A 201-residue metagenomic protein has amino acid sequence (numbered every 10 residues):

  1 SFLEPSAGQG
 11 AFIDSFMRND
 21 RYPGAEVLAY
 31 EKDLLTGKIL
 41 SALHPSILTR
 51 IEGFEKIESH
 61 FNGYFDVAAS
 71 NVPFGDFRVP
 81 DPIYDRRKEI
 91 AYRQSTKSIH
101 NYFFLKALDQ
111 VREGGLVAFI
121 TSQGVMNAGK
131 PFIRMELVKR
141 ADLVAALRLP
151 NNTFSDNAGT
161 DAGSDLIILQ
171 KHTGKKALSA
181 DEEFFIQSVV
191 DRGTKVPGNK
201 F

Functional and structural regions predicted by a protein language model:
S1-F77, T121-G124, I167: Conserved S-adenosyl-L-methionine
D20-R21, S46-I47, Y84-K88, R134-L137: Glycine-rich, phosphate-binding/catalytic loops in enzymes
Y30-K32, S95-T153, S164-I168: Conserved Class I SAM-dependent methyltransferase catalytic core
S41, E58-H60, D109, L137 (+1 more regions): A general structural signal for stabilizing positions within well-ordered secondary structure
E55-E58, N152-D156: A short acidic, often aromatic-flanked loop/helix-cap motif at beta-alpha or helix-coil junctions that lines enzyme
P73-Y102: Mobile active-site "lid"/loop adjacent to the S-adenosyl-L-methionine
F74-G75, G124-M126, T153, T173-K175: Conserved nucleotide-binding/hydrolysis micro-motifs of P-loop NTPases
D156-F201: Flexible, glycine-/basic-rich loop-and-beta segments that form/coincide with the SAM-dependent methyltransferase
